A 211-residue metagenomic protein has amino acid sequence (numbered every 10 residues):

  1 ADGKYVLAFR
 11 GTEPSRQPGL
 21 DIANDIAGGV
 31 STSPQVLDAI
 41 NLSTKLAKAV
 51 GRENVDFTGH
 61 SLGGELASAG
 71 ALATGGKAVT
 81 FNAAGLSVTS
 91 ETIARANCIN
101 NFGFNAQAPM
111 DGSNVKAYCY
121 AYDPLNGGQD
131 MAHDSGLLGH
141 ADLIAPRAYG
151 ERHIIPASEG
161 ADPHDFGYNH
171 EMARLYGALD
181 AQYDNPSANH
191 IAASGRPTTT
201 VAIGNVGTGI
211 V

Functional and structural regions predicted by a protein language model:
A1-T58, A73-K77, A84-A94: A conserved cap/lid and substrate-binding interface adjacent to the catalytic center of lipid-processing enzymes
K4, G76-V211: Serine hydrolase/lipase
T58-G63, A67: Gly/Ala-rich beta-loop-alpha elbow adjacent to hydrolase catalytic centers
S68-L72: Mature extracellular/periplasmic domains of secretome proteins
